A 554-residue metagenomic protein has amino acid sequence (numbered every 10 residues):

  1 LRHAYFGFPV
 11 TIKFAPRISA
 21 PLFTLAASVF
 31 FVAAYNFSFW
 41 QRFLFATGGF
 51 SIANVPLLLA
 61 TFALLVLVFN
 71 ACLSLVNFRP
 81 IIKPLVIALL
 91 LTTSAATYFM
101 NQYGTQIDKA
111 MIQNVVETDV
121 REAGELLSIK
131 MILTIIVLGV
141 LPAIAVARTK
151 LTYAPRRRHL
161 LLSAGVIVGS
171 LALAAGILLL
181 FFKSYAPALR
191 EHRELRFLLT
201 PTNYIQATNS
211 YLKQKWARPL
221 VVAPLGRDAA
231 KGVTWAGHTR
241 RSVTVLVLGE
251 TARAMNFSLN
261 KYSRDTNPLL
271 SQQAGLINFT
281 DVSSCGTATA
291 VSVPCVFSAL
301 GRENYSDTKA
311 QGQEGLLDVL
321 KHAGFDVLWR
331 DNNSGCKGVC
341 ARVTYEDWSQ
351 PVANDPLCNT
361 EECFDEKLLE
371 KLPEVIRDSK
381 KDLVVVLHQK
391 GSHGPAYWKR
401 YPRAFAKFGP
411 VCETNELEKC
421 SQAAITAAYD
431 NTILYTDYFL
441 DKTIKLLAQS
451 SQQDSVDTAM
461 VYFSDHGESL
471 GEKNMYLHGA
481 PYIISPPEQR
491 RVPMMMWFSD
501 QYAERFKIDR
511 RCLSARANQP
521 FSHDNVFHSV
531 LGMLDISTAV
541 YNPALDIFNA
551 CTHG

Functional and structural regions predicted by a protein language model:
R2-F197: Transmembrane and membrane-interface helices of multi-pass, inner-membrane envelope-modifying transferases
L75-P84, A88, Y103, V319-W329 (+5 more regions): Catalytic cores of PAPS-dependent sulfotransferases and nucleotide-sugar/CMP/GDP-dependent glycosyltransferases
L178-L246, T251-E413, R491, S522-H553: Active-site-proximal alpha/beta segments of enzymes that process anionic O-linked groups
V245-L246, T432-G479, F527-L531: Metal-dependent active-site segment of extracytoplasmic phospho-/sulfohydrolases and closely related
K261-D265, D454-D457, V461-F506, Y541-P543: Histidine-centered active-site microenvironments of extracellular/periplasmic hydrolases and transferases
D307-E314, A423-L434, I484-V492, A503-V530 (+1 more regions): A short beta-strand-to-alpha-helix junction
E370-P373, C412-M460, R490, M496 (+2 more regions): A long, amphipathic alpha-helix that forms part of the scaffold/cap immediately adjacent to metal-dependent active
R403-Q422, Y502-R510: Flexible internal linker/loop segments at domain or repeat junctions
